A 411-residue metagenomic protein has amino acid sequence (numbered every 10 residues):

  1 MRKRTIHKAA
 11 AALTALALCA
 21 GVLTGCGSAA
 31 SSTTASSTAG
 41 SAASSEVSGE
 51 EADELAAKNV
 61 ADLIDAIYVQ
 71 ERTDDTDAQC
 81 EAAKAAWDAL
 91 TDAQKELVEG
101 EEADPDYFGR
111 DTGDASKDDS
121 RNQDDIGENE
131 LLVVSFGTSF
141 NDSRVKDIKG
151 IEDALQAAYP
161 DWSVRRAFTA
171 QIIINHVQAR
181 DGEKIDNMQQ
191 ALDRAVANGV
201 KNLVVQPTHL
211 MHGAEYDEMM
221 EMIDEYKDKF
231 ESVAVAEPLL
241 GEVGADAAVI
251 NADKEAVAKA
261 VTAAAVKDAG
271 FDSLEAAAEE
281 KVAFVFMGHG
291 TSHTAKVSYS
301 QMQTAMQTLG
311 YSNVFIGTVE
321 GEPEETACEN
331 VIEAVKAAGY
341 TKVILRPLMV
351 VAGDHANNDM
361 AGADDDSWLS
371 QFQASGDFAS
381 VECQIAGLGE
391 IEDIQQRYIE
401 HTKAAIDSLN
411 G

Functional and structural regions predicted by a protein language model:
R4-S28: Sec-dependent N-terminal signal peptides of Gram-positive bacterial secreted proteins and lipoproteins
K8-L13, E50, T76, Q395: Generic alpha-helix initiation/capping and coil-helix boundary signal
L18, S37-T38, A42, N410: Intrinsically disordered and other compositionally biased segments
L23-S41: Bacterial lipoprotein signal-peptidase II cleavage site
E46-L55, D104-I344, M349-G411: Extended amphipathic ligand-handling, pore-lining, and cofactor/metal-binding catalytic surfaces
V47-D111: Beta-rich interaction/scaffold domains
